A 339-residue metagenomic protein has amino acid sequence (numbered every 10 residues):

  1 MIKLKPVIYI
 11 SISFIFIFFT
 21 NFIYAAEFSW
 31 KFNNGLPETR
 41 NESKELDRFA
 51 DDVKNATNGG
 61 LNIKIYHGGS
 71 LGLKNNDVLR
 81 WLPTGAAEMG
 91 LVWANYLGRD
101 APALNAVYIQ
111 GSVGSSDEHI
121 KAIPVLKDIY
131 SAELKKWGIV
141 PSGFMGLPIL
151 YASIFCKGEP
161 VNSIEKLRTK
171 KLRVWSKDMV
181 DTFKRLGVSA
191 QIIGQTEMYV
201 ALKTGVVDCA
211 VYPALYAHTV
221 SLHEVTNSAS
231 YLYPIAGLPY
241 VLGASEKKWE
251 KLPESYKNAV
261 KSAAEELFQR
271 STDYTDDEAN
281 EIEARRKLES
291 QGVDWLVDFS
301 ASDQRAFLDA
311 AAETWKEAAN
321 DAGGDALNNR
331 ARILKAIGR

Functional and structural regions predicted by a protein language model:
M1-I12: Bacterial N-terminal signal peptides that target proteins for export
F18-A25: Sec/Tat signal peptide C-region and signal peptidase I cleavage site
A25-E118, L134-W137, P141-R339: N-terminal secretory/targeting leader peptides
I120-E133: Signature of the catalytic double-stranded beta-helix
